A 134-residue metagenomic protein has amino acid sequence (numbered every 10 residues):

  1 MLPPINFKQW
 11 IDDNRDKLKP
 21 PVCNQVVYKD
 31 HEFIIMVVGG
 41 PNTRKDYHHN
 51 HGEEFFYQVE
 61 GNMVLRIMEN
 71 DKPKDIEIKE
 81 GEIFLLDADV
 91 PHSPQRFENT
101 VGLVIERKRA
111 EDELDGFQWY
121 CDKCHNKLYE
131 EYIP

Functional and structural regions predicted by a protein language model:
M1-V37, R44-D46: A short, N-terminal "cap"/entry segment at the start of jelly-roll beta-barrel domains of the cupin/DSBH fold
L2-I11, E98-P134: Double-stranded beta-helix
I35, D46-H48, E53-Q58, D75-I76 (+1 more regions): His/acidic/aromatic-lined binding-pocket segments of jelly-roll/cupin-type domains and related regulatory beta-sandwich
V38, E77-E98, E106-R107: Conserved metal-binding segment of the jelly-roll/cupin
G39, H49-E69, G102-R107: Short, conserved beta-strand element in jelly-roll/cupin
N62, R66-M68, P73-D75, G81-L85: Active-site-adjacent scaffolding segments
